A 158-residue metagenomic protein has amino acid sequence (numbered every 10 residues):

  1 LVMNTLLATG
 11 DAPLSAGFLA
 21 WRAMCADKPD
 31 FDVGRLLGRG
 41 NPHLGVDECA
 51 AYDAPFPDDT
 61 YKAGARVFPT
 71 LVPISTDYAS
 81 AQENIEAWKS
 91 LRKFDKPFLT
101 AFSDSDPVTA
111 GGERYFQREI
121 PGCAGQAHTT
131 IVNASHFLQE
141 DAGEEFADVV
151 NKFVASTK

Functional and structural regions predicted by a protein language model:
L1-V132, Q139, F153-T157: Flexible "cap/lid" subdomain of the alpha/beta-hydrolase fold that forms the substrate-access gate
A134-A147: Catalytic histidine-centered segment of alpha/beta-hydrolase-like enzymes
